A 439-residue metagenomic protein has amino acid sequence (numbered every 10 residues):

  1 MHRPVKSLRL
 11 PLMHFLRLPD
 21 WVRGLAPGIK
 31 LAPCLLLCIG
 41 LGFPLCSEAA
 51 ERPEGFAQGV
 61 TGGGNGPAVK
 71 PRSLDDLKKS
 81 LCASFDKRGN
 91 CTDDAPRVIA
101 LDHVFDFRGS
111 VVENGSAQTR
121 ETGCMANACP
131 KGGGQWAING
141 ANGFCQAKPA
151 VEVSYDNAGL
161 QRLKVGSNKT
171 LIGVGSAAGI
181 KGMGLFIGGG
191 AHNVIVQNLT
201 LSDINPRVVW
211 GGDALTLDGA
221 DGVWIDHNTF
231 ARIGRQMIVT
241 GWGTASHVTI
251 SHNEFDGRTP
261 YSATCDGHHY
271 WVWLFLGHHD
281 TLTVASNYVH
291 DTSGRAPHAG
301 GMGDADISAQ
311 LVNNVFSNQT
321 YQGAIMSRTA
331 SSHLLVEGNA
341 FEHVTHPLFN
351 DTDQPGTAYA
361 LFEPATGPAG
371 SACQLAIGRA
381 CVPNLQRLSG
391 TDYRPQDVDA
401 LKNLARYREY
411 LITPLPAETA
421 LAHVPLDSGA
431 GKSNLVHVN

Functional and structural regions predicted by a protein language model:
M1-P27: N-terminal secretory signal peptides that target proteins for export/translocation
K30-F43: Bacterial N-terminal signal peptides
S47-A49: Boundary at the C-terminal end of the N-terminal hydrophobic targeting segment
F56-P67, K79-A95, D102-N142, V165 (+3 more regions): Long, contiguous C-terminal flanking segments immediately downstream of a protein's structured core
R108-T281: Right-handed parallel beta-helix
S167, H192, D221, A245-H247 (+4 more regions): Short "repeat-start/strand-capping" segments in structured domains, especially the N-termini of parallel beta-helix
G175, T200, T229, E254 (+3 more regions): A structural signal for beta-strand register positions
F275-S286, H290, A299-G300: Ligand/cofactor pocket segment of small-molecule handling proteins
